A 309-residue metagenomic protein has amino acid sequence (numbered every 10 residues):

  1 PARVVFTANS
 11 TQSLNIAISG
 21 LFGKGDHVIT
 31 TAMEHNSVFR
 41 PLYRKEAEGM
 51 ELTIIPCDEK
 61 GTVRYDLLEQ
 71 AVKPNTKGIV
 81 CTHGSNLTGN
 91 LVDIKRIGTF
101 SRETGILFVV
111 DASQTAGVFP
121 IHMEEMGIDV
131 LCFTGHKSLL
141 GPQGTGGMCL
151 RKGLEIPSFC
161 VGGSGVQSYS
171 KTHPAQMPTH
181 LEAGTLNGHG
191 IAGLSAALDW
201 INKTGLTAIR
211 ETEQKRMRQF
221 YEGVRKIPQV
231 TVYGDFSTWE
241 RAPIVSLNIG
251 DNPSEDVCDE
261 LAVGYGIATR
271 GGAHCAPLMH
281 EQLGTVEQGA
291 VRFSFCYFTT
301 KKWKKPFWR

Functional and structural regions predicted by a protein language model:
P1-R309: Pyridoxal 5′-phosphate
